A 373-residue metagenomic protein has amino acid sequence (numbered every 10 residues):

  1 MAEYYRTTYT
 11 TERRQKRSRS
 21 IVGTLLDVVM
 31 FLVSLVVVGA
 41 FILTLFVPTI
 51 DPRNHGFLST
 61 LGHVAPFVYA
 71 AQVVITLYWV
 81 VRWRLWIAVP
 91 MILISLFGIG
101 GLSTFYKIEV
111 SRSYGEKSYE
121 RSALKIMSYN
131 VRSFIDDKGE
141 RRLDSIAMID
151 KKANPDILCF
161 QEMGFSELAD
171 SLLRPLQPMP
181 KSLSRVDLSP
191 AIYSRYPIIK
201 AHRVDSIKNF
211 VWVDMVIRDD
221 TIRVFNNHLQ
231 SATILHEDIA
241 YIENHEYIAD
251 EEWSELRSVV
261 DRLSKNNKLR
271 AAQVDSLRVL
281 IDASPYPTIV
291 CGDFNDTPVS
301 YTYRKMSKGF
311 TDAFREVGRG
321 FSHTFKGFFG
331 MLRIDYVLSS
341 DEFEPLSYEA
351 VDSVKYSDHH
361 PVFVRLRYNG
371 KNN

Functional and structural regions predicted by a protein language model:
A2-R6, G23-F41, F46-V81, L85-M91 (+3 more regions): Metal-dependent phosphoester-hydrolase catalytic domains
Q15-V22: Cytosolic juxtamembrane amphipathic/interface segments immediately preceding and feeding into a transmembrane helix
T44-D51, L96-S111: Membrane-interface motif at the C-terminal end of an N-terminal transmembrane signal
L58-A70, P90-I99, G115, E120-K125 (+6 more regions): Active-site surface patch of divalent metal-dependent phosphodiester/phosphate bond hydrolases
L61, K125-V131, R142-L168, T221-H228 (+3 more regions): Active-site beta-strand/loop signature of hydrolases that rely on acidic residues for catalysis
V80, K107-E116: A cytosolic-side transmembrane-helix exit/cap motif
K117-M127, R195-I199, K208-E252, F343 (+1 more regions): Beta-strand-turn-beta hairpins that frame and shape the catalytic cleft of phosphate-ester-processing enzymes
S128-R142, T233-N266: Acidic/histidine-rich helix-loop elements that form or flank divalent-metal/phosphate-binding sites at the catalytic
